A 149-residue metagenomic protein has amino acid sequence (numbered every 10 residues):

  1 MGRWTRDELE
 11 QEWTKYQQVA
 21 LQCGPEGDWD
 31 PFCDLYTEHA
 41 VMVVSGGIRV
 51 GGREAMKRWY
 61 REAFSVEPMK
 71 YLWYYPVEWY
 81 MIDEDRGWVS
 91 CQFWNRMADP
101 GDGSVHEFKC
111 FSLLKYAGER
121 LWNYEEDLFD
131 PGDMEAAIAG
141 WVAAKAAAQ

Functional and structural regions predicted by a protein language model:
M1-E38, A143-Q149: Short, low-complexity N-terminal intrinsically disordered segments enriched in polar/charged residues
W4, G47, G101-S104: Short, solvent-exposed loop/turn segments at secondary-structure boundaries
R6-D7, W29-V89: A solvent-exposed, acidic/Ser-Thr-rich amphipathic alpha-helical stretch
E54, G101-S104, D133-G140: A short, polar/proline- and glycine-enriched secondary-structure boundary/capping micro-motif
Y60, Y74-M81, W94-R96, K109-K115 (+1 more regions): Hydrophobic/aromatic beta-strand elements that line small-molecule binding cavities or substrate pockets in beta-rich
S65-K70, R96-E107: Short, cysteine-centered beta-strand-loop-beta hairpins and adjacent loop/turn segments enriched in charged/polar
K109-K145: Short beta-strand edge/turn micro-motifs at domain boundaries
